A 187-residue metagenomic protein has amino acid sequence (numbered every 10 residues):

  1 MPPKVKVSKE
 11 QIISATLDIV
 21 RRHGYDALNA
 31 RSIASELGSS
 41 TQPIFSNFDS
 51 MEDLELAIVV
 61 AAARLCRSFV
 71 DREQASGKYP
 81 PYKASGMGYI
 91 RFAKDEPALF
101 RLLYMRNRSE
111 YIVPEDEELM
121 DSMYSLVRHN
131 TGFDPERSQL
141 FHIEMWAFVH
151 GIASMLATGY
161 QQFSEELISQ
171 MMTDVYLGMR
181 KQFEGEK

Functional and structural regions predicted by a protein language model:
M1-V7, F183-K187: N-terminal intrinsically disordered/low-complexity leader segments
Q11, A15, I19-D53, A57: Helix-turn-helix
L56, V60-A84, E115-E118, S122-H129: Amphipathic alpha-helical linker/stalk segments
A57, D71-A98, P135, F141-M145: Hydrophobic alpha-helical connector segments
L99-L102, A147-E165, G178-K187: Amphipathic C-terminal alpha-helical segment
R108-P135, Q139-E144, Q170-E184: Amphipathic alpha-helical packing segments from all-alpha helical-bundle domains
